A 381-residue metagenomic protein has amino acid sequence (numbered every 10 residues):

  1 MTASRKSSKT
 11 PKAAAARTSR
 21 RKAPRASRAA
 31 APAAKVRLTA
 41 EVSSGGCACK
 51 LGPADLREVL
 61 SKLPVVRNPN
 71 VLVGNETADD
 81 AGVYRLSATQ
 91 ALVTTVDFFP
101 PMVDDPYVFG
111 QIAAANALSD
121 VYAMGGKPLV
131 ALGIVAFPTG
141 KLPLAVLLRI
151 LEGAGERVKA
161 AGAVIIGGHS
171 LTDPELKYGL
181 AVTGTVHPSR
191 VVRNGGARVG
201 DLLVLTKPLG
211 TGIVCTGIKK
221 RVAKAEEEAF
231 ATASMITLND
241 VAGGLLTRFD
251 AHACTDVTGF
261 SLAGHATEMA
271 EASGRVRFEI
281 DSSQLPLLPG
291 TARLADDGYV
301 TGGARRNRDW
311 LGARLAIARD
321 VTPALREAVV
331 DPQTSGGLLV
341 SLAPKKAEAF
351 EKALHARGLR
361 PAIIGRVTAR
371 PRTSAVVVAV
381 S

Functional and structural regions predicted by a protein language model:
T2-S381: Helix-biased detector of long, well-ordered alpha-helical tracts
